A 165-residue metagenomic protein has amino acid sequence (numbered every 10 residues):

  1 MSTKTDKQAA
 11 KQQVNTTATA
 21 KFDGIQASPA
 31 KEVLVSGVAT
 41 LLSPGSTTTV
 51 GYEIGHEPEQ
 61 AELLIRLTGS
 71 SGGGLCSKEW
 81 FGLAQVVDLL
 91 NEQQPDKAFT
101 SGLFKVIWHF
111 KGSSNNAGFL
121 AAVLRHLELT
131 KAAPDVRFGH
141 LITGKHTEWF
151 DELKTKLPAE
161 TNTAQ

Functional and structural regions predicted by a protein language model:
M1-K11, P158-Q165: Short acidic DE-rich linear segments
T3-E79: Long, low-complexity, charged/polar intrinsically disordered regions in eukaryotic proteins
S77, A98, K111-N115: Intrinsic disorder
G82-V86, E92-H109: Short acidic, hydrophobic short linear motifs in intrinsically disordered regions
F110-H126: Short amphipathic alpha-helical interaction segments
R125-R137: A short, conserved structural fragment
V136-G144: Minor-groove-contacting beta-hairpin "wing" of winged helix-turn-helix DNA-binding domains
G144-Q165: Short, amphipathic alpha-helical interaction segments positioned at domain boundaries
